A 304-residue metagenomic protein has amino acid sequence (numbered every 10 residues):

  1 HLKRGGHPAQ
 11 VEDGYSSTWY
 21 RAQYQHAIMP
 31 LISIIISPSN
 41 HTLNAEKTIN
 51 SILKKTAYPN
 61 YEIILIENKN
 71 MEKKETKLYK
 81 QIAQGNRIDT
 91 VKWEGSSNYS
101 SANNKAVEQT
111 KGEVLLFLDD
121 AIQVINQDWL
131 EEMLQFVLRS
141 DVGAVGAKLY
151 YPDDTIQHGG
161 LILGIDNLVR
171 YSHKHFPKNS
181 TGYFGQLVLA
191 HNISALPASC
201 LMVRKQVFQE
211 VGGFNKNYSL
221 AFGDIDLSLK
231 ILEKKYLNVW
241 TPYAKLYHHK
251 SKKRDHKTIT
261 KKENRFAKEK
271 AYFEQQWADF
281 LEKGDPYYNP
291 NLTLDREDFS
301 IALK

Functional and structural regions predicted by a protein language model:
H1, W129-M133, L187-V188, N192-G212 (+1 more regions): A short, conserved alpha-helix in the catalytic core of glycosyltransferases
H1-I32, D153, I165-N192, N238 (+1 more regions): C-terminal, non-catalytic tails of nucleotide-sugar-dependent glycosyltransferases
L31-I35, E62, D226: Cell-envelope/extracellular polymer assembly enzymes that use nucleotide-activated donors
N50-N60: Short, acidic, metal-binding catalytic loop of nucleotide-sugar glycosyltransferases
E67-L78, G95, Q123: A conserved acidic beta->alpha catalytic loop
W93-T110: Glycine-rich, basic loop-to-helix element that forms the pyrophosphate-binding segment of sugar-nucleotide handling
L115: Short aromatic/hydrophobic "clamp" motif used to bind/position activated sugar donors
I122-L168: Conserved donor NDP-sugar-binding/catalytic core segment of glycosyltransferases
